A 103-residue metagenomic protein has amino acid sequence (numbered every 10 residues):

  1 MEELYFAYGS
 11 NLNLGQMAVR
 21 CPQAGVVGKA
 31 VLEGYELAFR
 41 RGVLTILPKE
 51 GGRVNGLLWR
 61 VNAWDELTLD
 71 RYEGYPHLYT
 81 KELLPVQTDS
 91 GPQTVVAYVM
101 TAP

Functional and structural regions predicted by a protein language model:
M1-P103: Glycine-aromatic micro-motifs
